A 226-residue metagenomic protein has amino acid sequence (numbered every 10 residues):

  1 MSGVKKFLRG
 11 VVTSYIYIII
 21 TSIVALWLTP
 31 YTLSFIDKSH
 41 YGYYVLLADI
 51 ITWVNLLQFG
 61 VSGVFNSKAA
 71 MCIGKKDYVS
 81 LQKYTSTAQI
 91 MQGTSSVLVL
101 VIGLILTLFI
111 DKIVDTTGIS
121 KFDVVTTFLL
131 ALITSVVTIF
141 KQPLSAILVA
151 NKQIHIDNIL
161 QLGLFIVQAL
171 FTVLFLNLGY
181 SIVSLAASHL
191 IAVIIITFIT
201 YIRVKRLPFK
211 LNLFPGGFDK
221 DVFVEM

Functional and structural regions predicted by a protein language model:
M1-F7, T200-M226: Interhelical loop/hinge segments that connect adjacent transmembrane helices in multipass membrane
M1-K5, D37-S39, V54-Q92, I113-T116 (+1 more regions): Transmembrane-helix boundary and interhelical linker motifs in polytopic inner-membrane proteins
V4-V11, I133-L160, V183: Membrane-interface junctions at transmembrane-helix termini in multi-pass inner-membrane proteins
K5, I36-Y44, K76-S86, V97-L132 (+3 more regions): Membrane-interface helix-capping segments at transmembrane helix termini in multi-pass transporters
K6-M71, L100-L104, T134, A169 (+2 more regions): Signature of the first transmembrane helix
R9, T13, Y17, Q82-L98 (+1 more regions): Alpha-helical transmembrane segments of multi-pass membrane proteins
T13, L47, Y84-T87, M91 (+3 more regions): Hydrophobic core positions of alpha-helical segments in small-molecule transporters and transporter systems
V125, L129, I159-L207, E225: Hydrophobic alpha-helical transmembrane segments
